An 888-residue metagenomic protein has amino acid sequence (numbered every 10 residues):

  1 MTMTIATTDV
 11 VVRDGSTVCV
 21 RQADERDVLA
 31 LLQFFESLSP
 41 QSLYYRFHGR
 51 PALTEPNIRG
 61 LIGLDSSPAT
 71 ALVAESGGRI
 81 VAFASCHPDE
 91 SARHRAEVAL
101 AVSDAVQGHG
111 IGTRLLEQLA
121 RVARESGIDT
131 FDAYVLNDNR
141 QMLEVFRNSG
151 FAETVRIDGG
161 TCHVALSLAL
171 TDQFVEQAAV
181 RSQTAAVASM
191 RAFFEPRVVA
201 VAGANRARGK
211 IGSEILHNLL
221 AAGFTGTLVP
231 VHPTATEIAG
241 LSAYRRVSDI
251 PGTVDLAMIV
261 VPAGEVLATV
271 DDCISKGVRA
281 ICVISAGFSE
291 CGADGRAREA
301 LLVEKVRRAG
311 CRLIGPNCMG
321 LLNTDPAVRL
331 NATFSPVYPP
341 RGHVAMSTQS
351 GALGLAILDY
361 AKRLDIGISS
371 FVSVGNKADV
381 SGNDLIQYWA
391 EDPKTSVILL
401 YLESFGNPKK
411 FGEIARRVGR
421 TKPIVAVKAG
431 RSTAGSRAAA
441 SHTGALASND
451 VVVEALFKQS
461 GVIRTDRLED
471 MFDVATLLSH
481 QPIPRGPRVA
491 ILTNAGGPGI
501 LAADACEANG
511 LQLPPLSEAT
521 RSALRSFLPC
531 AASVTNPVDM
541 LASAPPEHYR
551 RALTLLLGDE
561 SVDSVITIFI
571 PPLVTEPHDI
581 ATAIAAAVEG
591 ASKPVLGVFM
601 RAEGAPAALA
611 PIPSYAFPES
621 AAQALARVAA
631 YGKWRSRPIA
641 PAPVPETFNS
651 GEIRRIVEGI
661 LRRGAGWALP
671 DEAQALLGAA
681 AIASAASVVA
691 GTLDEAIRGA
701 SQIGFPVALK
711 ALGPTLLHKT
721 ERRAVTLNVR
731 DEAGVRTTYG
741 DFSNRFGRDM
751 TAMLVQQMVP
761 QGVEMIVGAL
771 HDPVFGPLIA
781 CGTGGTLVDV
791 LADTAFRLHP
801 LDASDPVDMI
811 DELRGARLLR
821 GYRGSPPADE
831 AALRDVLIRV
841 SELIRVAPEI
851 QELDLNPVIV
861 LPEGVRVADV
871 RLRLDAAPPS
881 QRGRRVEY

Functional and structural regions predicted by a protein language model:
T2-R191: Long, contiguous binding/interaction regions
T171-Y888: Catalytic-core regions of core metabolic enzymes, especially those transforming organic acids/acyl-group intermediates
